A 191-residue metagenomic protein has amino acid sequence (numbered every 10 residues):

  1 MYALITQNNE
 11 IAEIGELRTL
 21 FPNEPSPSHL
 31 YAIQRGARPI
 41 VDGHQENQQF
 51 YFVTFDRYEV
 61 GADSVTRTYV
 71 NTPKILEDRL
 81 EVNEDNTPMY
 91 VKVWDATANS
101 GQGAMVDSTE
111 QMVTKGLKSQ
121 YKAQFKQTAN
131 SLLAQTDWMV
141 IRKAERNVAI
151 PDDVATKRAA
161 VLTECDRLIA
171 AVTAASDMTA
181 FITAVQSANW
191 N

Functional and structural regions predicted by a protein language model:
M1-A134, D166-N191: Interaction-interface detector
P22, V140-R142: Generic, ordered loop/turn and secondary-structure boundary motif
K143-A149: Charged, low-complexity interaction regions
I150-A159, T179-T183: Short, charged, amphipathic alpha-helical segments
